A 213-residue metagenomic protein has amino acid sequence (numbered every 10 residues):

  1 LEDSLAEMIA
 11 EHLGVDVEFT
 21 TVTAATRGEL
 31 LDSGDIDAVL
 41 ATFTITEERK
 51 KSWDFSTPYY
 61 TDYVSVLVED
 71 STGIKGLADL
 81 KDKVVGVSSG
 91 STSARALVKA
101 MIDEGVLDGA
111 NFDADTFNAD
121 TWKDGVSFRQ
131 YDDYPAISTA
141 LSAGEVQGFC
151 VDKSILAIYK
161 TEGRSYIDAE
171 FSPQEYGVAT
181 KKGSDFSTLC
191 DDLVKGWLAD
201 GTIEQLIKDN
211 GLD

Functional and structural regions predicted by a protein language model:
L1-T42, Q130, D200, Q205 (+1 more regions): Extracytoplasmic small-molecule ligand-binding "clamshell" domains of the periplasmic binding protein/Venus flytrap
G14-D16, S33-A41, K83-V84, G125-R129 (+3 more regions): Alpha-to-beta junction loops
D16, T92-G125, T161-E170, K195-D213: Ligand-binding clefts/hinges and TM-proximal coupling segments of bilobed small-molecule sensing domains
E18-D32, T72, A110-T139: Short helix-initiation/N-cap motifs at beta->coil->alpha
T20-A25, G34-T46, D62, D70 (+4 more regions): Beta->alpha turn/N-cap motifs
F43-S52, V98-K99, P135-S172: A ligand-binding cleft/hinge motif common to bilobed small-molecule-binding domains
Y60-V68, K153-K195, D213: Periplasmic-binding protein-like
V68-V85, A100, E104, D108-G109 (+1 more regions): Flexible hinge/capping segments at coil-to-helix
